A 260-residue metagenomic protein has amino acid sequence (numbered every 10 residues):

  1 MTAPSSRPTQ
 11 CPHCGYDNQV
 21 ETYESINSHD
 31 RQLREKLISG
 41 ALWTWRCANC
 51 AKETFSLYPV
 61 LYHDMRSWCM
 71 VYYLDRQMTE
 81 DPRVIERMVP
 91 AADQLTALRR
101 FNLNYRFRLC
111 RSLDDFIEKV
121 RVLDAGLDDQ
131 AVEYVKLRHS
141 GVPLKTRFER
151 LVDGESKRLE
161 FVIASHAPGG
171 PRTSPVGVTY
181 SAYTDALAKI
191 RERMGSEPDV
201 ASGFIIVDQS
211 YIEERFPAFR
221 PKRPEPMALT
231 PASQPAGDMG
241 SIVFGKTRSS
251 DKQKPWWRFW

Functional and structural regions predicted by a protein language model:
M1-P4, D93-F101, T247-S250: Intrinsically disordered, low-complexity linkers and terminal tails enriched in Pro/Gly and often acidic or mixed-charge
M1-Q77: N-terminal cysteine/histidine-rich coordination modules
S5, C14-V20, T54-P59, R66-M70 (+7 more regions): Generic structural motif recognizing short loop/turn segments at the entrances and edges of beta-strands
C14, Y73-L74, R106, I212 (+1 more regions): Compositionally biased, intrinsically disordered low-complexity regions enriched in proline and serine
T22, D30-R34, I38, M88 (+6 more regions): Generic structural signal of hydrophobic/aromatic residues within well-ordered alpha-helices of folded domains
G40-W45, A125-W260: Long C-terminal interaction/binding lobes of large macromolecular proteins
R46-A131: Domain-exit/linker segments immediately C-terminal to small folded modules
